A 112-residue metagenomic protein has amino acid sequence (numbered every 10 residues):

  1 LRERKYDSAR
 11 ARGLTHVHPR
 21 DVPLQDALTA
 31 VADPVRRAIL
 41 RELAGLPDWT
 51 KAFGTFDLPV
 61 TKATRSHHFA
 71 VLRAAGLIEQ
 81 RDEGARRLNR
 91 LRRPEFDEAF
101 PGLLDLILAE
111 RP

Functional and structural regions predicted by a protein language model:
L1-Q25, V31, R41-L46, R93-P112: Amphipathic alpha-helical dimerization/coiled-coil segments that flank or bridge DNA-binding/regulatory modules
D26-T61, E83-E95: N-terminal helix-turn-helix DNA-binding core of bacterial DNA-binding proteins
F69-A70: Short, hydrophobic-biased segments on the C-terminal half of alpha helices that form "recognition helices"
G76: Glycine-centered, phosphate/nucleic-acid-interacting loop/turn motifs that mediate DNA/RNA or nucleotide
Q80: Short beta-strand "wing" residues that participate in macromolecule-binding interfaces
